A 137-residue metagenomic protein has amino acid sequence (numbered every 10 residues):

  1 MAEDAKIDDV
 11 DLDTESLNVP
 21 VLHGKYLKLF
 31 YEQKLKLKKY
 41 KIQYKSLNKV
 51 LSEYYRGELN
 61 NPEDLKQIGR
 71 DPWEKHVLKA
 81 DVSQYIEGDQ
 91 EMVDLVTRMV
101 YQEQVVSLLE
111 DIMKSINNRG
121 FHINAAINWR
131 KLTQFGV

Functional and structural regions predicted by a protein language model:
M1-V137: Charge-rich amphipathic alpha-helical interaction elements
